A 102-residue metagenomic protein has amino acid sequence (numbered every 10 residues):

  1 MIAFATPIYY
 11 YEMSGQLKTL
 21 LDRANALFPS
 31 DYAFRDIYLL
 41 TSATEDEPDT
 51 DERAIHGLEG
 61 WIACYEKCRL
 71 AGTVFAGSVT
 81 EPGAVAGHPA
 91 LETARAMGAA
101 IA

Functional and structural regions predicted by a protein language model:
M1-Y65: Helix-loop-strand module that forms the ligand-binding subsite of alpha/beta enzymes
E59-A102: Glycine-rich phosphate/pyrophosphate-binding loop and the adjoining helix
